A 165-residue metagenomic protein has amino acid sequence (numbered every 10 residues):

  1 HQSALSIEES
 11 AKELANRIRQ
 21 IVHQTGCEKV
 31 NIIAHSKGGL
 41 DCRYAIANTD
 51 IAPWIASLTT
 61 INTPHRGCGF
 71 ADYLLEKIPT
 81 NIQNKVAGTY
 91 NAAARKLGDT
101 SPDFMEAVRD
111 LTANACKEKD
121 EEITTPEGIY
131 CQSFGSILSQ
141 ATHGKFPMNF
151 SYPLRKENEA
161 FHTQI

Functional and structural regions predicted by a protein language model:
Q2-A4, G39, P64-R66, S136-Q140: Short, solvent-exposed loop/turn segments at secondary-structure junctions
Q2-E13: Catalytic nucleophile-loop/oxyanion-hole region of alpha/beta-hydrolase and closely related hydrolase-like folds
A11-D110: Serine-dependent carboxylesterase/thioesterase catalytic core of lipase-like alpha/beta-hydrolase/SGNH enzymes
P79, N91, S101-D103, K119 (+2 more regions): Serine/threonine-rich low-complexity intrinsically disordered regions
N91-R95, T112-A113, E122-S133: Active-site-proximal loop/hinge segments within enzyme catalytic domains
D103-E122, E159-T163: Active-site nucleophile elbow and catalytic-triad environment of alpha/beta-hydrolase enzymes
T124-I165: C-terminal catalytic-base region of ester-bond hydrolases, centering on the histidine of the charge-relay
